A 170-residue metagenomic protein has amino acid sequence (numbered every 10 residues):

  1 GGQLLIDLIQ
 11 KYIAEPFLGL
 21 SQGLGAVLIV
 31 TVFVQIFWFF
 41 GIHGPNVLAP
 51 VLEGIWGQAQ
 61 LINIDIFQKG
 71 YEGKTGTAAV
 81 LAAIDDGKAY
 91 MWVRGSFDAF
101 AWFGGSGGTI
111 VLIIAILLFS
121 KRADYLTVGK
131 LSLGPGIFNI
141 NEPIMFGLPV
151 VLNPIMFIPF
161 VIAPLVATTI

Functional and structural regions predicted by a protein language model:
G1-I170: Pore-lining transmembrane helices
